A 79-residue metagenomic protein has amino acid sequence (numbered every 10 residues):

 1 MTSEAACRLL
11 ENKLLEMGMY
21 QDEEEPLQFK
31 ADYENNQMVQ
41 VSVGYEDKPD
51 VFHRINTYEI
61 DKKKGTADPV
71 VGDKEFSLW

Functional and structural regions predicted by a protein language model:
M1-K30: Short, non-transmembrane alpha-helical segments in secretory-pathway proteins
N12, D61-K63, D73: Generic cytosolic/nucleocytoplasmic N-terminal low-complexity/intrinsically disordered segments
E23-K62, A67: Exposed beta-strand-loop-beta-strand "reactive/processing" segments of non-cytosolic proteins
T66-W79: C-terminal partner/receptor-binding element of secreted or periplasmic proteins
